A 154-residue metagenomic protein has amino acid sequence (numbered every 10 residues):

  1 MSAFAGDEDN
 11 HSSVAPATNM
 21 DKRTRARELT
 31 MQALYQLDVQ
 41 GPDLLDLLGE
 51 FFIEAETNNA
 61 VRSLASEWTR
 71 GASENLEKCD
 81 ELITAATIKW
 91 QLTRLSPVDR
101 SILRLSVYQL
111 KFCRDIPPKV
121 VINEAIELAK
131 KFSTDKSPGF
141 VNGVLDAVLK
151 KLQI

Functional and structural regions predicted by a protein language model:
M1-P138, N142-I154: N-terminal interaction/assembly modules
